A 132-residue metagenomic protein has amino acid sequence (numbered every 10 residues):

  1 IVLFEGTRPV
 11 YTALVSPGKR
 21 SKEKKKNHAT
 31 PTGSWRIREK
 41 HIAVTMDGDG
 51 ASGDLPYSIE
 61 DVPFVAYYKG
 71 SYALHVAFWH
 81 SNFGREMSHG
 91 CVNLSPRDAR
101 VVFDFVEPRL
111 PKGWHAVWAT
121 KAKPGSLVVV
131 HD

Functional and structural regions predicted by a protein language model:
I1-E39: Cell wall/extracellular polymer interaction/catalysis modules
K26-T32, V44-D132: Exported/periplasmic cell-wall-interacting domains
